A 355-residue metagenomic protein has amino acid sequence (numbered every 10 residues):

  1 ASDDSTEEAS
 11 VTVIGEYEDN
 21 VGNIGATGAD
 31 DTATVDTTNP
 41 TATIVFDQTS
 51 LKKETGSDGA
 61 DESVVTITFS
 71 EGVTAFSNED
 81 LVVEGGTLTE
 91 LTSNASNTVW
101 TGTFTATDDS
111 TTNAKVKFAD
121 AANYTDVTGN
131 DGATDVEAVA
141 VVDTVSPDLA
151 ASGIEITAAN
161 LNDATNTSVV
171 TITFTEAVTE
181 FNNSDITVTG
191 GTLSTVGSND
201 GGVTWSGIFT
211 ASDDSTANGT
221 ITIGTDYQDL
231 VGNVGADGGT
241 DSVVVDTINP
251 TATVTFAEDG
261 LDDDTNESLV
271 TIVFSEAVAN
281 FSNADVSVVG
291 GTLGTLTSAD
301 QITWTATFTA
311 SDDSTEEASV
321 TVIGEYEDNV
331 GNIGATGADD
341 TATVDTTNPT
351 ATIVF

Functional and structural regions predicted by a protein language model:
A1-F355: Non-catalytic beta-sheet/beta-sandwich ligand-binding modules that flank or precede catalytic cores
